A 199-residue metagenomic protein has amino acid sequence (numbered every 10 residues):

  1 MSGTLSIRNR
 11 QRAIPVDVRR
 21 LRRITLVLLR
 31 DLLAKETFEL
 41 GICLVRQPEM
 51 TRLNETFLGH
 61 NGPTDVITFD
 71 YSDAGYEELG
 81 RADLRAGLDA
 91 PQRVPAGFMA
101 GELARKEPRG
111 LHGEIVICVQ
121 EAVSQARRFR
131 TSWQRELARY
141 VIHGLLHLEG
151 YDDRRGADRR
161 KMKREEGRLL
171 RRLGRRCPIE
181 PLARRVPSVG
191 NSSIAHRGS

Functional and structural regions predicted by a protein language model:
M1-A138, L146-S199: An acidic/histidine-cluster motif and surrounding catalytic segment that typifies divalent-metal-assisted enzyme active
